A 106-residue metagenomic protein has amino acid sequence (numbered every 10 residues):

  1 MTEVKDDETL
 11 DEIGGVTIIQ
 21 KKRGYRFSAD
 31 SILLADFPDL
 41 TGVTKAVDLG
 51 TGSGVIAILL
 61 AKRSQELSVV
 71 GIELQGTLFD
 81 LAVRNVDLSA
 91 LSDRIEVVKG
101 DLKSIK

Functional and structural regions predicted by a protein language model:
T2-T41: Class I SAM-dependent transferase core
V43-G50: Conserved class I S-adenosyl-L-methionine
G54, I58: Glycine-rich SAM-binding Motif I of class I
A61-K62: Gly/Ala-rich phosphate-binding loop of Rossmann-like dinucleotide-binding domains, activating on the conserved
S68-E73: Conserved SAM-binding motif I beta-strand of class I
F79-D80: Short alpha-helix immediately C-terminal to the canonical SAM-binding loop
V83-K106: S-adenosyl-L-methionine
